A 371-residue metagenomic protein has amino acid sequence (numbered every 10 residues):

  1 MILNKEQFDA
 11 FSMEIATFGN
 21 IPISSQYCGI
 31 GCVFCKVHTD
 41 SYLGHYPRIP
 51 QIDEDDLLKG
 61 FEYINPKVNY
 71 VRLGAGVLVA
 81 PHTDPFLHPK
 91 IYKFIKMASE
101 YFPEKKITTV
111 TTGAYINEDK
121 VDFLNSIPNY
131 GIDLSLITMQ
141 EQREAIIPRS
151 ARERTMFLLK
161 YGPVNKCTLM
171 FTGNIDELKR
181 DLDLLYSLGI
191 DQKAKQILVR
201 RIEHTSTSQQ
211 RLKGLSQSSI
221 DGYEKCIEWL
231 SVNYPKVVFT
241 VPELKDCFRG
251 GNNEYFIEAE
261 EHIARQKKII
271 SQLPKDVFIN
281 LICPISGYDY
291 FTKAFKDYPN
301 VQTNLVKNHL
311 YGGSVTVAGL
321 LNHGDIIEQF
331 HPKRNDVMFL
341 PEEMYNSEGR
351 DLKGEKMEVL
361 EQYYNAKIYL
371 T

Functional and structural regions predicted by a protein language model:
M1-F11, C247-T371: Radical SAM enzyme core and accessory elements
L3-D56: Canonical Radical SAM [4Fe-4S] cluster-binding loop centered on the CxxxCxxC motif and its immediate flanking residues
T39-D56, I64-I116, P128-R154, V164-G173 (+1 more regions): Core AdoMet radical
P50-G60, L87-K96, I147-T155, D176-Y186 (+4 more regions): Well-ordered, non-membrane alpha-helical segments in soluble/globular domains
D53-N65, I116-I127, M156, L182-K193 (+1 more regions): Short amphipathic alpha-helices and their capping/turn segments at secondary-structure boundaries
V71, Y130-G131, R149-E243: Conserved C-terminal portion of the radical SAM core fold that forms the substrate/S-adenosylmethionine-binding
H88-S99, V121-D133, E177-Q196, N252-E261: Short, electropositive alpha-helical surface patch
V110-A114, M170-T172, I202, V241-E243 (+2 more regions): Structural motif
